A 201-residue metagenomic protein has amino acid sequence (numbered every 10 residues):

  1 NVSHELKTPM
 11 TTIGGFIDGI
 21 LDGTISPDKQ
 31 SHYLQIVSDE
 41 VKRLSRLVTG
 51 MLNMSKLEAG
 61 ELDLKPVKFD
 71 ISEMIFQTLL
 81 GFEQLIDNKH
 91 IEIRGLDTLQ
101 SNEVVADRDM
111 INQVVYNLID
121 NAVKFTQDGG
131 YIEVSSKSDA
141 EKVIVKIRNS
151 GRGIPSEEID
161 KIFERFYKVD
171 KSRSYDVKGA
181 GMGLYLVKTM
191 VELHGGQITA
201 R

Functional and structural regions predicted by a protein language model:
I25, A59-L64, E103-A106: Conserved micro-motifs of the catalytic ATP-binding
D39-S45: Short alpha-helical segment of the dimerization/phosphotransfer core of two-component systems
K65-D70, D87, E92-N102: Conserved catalytic submotifs in the C-terminal HATPase_c
A122-V123: Short helix-loop "hinge" at the ATP-lid/N-box region of the Bergerat-fold HATPase_c
N149: Acidic ATP/Mg2+-coordinating residue in the GHKL
I154-F166: Short conserved segment of the HATPase_c
